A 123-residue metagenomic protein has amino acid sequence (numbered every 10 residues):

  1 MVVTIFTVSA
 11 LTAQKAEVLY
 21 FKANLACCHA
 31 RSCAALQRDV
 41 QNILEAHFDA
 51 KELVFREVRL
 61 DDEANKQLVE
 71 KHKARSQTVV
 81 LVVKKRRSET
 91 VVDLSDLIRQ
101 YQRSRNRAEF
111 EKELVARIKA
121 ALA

Functional and structural regions predicted by a protein language model:
M1-V8: Bacterial N-terminal signal peptides
Q14-L44: Local sequence-structure signature of Cys/Sec-based thiol-disulfide redox active-site neighborhoods
F21-A23, V58-L60, V82-K84: Active-site-proximal beta-strand/loop segments in catalytic clefts of secreted hydrolases
L25-R31, V54-E57, R99-R107: Second-shell loop/turn segments in exported
A50-A64: Thiol-based oxidoreductase modules, predominantly thioredoxin-like and allied folds used for disulfide exchange
K66-K84, S88-T90: Structural micro-motif
V82-L122: Non-catalytic, surface beta->alpha helical segment in thiol-disulfide oxidoreductase systems
